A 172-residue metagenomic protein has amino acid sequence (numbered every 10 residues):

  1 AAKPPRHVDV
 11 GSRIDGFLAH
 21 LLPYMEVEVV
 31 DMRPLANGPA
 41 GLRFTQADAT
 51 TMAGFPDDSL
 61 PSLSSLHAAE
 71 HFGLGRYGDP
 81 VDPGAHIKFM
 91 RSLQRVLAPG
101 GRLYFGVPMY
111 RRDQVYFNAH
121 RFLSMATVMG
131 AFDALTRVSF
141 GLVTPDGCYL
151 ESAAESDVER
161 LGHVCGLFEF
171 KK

Functional and structural regions predicted by a protein language model:
A1-R6: Conserved alpha-helix/loop element of class I SAM-dependent methyltransferases that forms part of the SAM/SAH-binding
V8-M52: Class I SAM-dependent methyltransferase SAM/SAH-binding core
M52-L63: A short acidic, Gly/Pro-enriched loop at the edge of an enzyme's catalytic core that lines a small-molecule cofactor
S64-A69, G73: A conserved beta-strand element that flanks and buttresses the S-adenosyl-L-methionine
V81-R102: A short glycine-rich, Lys/Arg-flanked "PGG" loop and its adjoining helix->strand segment in the class I
G84, F105, R111-T127: Acceptor-substrate binding/catalytic loop of class I
R91, N118-L142, G166: Short alpha-helix
L150-K172: Core SAM-dependent methyltransferase catalytic element
